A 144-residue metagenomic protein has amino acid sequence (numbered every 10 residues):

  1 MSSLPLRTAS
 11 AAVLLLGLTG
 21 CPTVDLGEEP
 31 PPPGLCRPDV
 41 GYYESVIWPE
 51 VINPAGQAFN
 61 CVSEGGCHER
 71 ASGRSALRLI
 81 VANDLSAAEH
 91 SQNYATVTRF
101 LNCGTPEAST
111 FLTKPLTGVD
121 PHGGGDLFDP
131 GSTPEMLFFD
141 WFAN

Functional and structural regions predicted by a protein language model:
M1-C21: Sec-dependent bacterial lipoprotein signal peptides
C21-N144: Aromatic- and Gly/Pro-enriched helix-to-coil junctions and flexible linker segments
